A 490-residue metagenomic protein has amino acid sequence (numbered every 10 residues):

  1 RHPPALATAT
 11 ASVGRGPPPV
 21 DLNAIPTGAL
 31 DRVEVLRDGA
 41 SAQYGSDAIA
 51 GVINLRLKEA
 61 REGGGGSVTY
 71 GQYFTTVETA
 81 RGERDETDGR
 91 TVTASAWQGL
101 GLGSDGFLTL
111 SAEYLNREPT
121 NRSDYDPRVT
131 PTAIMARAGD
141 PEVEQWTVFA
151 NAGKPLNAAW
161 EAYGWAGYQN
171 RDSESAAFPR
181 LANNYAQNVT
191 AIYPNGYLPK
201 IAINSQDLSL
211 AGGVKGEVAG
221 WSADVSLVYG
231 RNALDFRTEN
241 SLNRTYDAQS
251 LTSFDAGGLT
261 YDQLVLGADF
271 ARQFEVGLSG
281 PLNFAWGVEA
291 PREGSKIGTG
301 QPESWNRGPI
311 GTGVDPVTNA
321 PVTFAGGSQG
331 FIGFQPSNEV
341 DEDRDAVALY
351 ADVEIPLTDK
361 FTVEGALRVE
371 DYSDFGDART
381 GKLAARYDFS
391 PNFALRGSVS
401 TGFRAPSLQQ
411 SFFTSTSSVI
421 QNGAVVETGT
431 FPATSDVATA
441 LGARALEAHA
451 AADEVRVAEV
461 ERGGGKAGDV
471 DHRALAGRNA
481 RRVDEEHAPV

Functional and structural regions predicted by a protein language model:
H2-R37: Short acidic/polar hinge/loop motifs at secondary-structure boundaries that mediate gating or recognition
P17, T76-R84, A133-A138, N195-K200 (+5 more regions): Extracellular loop and loop/strand-boundary signature of outer-membrane beta-barrel proteins
V20-N23, E34-V35, D47-Y70, T76-V77: N-terminal periplasmic accessory domains that precede and gate Gram-negative outer-membrane beta-barrel machines
T27-L30, K58-A60, G103-D105, N157-A159 (+5 more regions): Outer-membrane beta-barrel channels and translocator barrels
E62-G65, G82-N195, P199-A219: Transmembrane beta-barrel wall of Gram-negative outer-membrane proteins
Y70-F74, V92, Y114-E118, Y168-E174 (+8 more regions): Transmembrane beta-strands of outer-membrane beta-barrel pores
Y197-L210, Y229, S241-T362: Outer-membrane beta-barrel transmembrane domain signature of Gram-negative proteins, especially the mid-to-C-terminal
R231-D235, N240, R292-I297, Q301 (+4 more regions): Surface-exposed extracellular loop regions of Gram-negative outer-membrane beta-barrel proteins, predominantly
